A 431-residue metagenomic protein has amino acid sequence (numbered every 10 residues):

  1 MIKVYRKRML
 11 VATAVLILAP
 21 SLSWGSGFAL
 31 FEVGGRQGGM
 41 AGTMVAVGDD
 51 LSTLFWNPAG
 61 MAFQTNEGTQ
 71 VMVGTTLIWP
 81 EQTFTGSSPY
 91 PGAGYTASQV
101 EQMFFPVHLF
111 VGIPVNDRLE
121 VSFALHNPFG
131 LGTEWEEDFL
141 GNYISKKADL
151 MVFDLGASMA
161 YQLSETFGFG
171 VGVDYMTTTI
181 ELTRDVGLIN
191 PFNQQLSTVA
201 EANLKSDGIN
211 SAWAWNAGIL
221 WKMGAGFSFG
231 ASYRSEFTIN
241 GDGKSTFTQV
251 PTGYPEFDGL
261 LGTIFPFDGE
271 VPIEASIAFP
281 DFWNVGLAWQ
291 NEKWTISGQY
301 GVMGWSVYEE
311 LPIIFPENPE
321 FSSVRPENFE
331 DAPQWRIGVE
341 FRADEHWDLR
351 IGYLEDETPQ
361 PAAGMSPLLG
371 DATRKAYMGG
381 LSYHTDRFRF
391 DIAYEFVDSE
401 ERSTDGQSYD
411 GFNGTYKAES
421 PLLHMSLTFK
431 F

Functional and structural regions predicted by a protein language model:
I2-V11: Bacterial N-terminal signal peptides that target proteins for export
A12-S21: Bacterial N-terminal signal peptides
W24-V45, N66, F84, P89-T96 (+1 more regions): Outer-membrane beta-barrel porins/channels
G42-V45, T69-W79: Short strand-turn segments of transmembrane beta-barrel domains in outer membranes, especially the first one or two
W56-N57: A beta-strand signature from Gram-negative outer-membrane beta-barrel systems, especially the internal plug domain
A62-F63: N-terminal plug
P80, V100: A short, glycine/small-residue-rich beta-strand->loop->alpha-helix junction that serves as a flexible
